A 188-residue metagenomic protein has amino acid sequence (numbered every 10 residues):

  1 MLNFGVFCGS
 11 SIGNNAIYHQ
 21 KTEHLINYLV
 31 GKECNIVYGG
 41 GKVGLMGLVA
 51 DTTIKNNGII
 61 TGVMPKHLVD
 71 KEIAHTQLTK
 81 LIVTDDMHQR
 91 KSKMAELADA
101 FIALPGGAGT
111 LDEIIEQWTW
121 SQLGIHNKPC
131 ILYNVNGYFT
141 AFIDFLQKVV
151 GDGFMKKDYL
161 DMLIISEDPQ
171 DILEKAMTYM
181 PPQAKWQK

Functional and structural regions predicted by a protein language model:
M1-L97, N136-Q170, M180-K188: A cross-family phosphate/adenosyl-ligand binding-site feature
I54, S121-K128, F154-M155: Arginine/glycine-rich "motif VI" loop of SF2 helicases in the C-terminal RecA-like domain
K91-L123, I131, P182-Q187: Active-site/ligand-binding-proximal alpha/beta "capping" segment
P105, P129-Y133, L160-L163: Flexible, glycine/proline-enriched loop segments at strand-loop-helix junctions that form or flank small-ligand binding
G107-G109, L123-I125, N136-Y138, Q170: Short acidic/polar capping segments at secondary-structure boundaries
A176: Hydrophobic "lid"/C-terminal helical patch of Rossmann-like NAD(P)-dependent dehydrogenase/epimerase domains
